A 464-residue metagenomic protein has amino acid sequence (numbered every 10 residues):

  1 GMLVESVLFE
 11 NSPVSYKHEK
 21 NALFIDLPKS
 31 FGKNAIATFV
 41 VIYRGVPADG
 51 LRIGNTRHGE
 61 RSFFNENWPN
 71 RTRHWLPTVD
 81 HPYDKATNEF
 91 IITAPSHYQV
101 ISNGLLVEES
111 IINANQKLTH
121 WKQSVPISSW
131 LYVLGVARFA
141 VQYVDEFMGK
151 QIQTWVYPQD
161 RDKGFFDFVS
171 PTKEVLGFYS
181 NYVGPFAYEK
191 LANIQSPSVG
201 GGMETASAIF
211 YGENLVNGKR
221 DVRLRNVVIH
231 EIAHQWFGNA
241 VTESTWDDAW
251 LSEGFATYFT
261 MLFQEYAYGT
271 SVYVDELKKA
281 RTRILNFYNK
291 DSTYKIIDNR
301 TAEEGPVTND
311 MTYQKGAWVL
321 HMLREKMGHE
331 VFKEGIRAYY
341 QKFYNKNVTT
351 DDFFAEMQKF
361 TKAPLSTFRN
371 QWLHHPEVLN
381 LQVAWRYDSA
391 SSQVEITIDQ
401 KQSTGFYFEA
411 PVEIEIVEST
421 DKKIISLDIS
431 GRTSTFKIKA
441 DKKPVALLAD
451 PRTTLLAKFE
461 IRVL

Functional and structural regions predicted by a protein language model:
M2-G59, N115, R432-K443: A surface-exposed beta-strand-loop module
V4-L8, I101, L365-S366, L379-L381 (+1 more regions): Beta-strand-rich binding/interaction modules
K33, I42-E89, F139-V144, T453-L464: Glycine/proline-rich low-complexity spacer/linker segments in large multi-domain proteins
E66-N70, T78-I229, Y258-M261: Hydrophobic helix-coil surface modules that form long, contiguous segments used for peptide/substrate interaction
R223-W236, W250: Short alpha-helical catalytic segment bearing the HExxH-like zincin motif of zinc-dependent metalloproteases
I232-D247, L262: Catalytic Zn2+-binding segment of zinc metalloproteases
E253-W318, M322, K326, F343: Acidic/His/Gly-enriched intrinsically disordered linker/tail segments that often contain short helix/coil "MoRF-like"
A267, N309-I396: Amphipathic alpha-helical substructures
